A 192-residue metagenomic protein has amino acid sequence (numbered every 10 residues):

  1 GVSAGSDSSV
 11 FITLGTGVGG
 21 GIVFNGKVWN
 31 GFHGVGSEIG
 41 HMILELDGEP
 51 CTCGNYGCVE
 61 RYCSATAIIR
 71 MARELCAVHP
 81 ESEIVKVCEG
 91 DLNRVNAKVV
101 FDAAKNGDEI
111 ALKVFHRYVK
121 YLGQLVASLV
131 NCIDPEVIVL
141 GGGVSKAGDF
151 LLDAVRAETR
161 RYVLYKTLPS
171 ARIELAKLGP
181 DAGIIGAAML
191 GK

Functional and structural regions predicted by a protein language model:
G1-S6, V28, I43-C51, N55-K192: ATP-binding/phosphotransfer module of carbohydrate and carboxylate kinases, centering on a glycine-rich
S9-T13, G19-G21, T52: Short glycine-aspartate micro-motif
V18-G19, I185: Structural detector for hydrophobic anchor residues on beta-strands
F24-N25: A cytosolic small-molecule/anion-sensing beta-strand core signal
G31-H33: Active-site "gating" loop of Rossmann-like NAD(P)-dependent oxidoreductase/epimerase domains
V35-E38: Structural signature of FAD isoalloxazine-binding scaffolds in flavoprotein oxidoreductases
